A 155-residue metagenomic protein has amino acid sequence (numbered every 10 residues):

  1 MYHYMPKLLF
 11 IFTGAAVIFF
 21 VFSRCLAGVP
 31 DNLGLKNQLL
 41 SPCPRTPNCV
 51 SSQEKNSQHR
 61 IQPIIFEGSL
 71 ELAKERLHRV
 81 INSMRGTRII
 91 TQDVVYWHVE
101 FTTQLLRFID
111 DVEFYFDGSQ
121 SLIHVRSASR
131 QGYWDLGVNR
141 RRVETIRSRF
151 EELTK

Functional and structural regions predicted by a protein language model:
M1-A15: N-terminal Sec-pathway targeting helices
Y4, F19-K155: Ser/Thr-rich, low-complexity intrinsically disordered terminal regions
